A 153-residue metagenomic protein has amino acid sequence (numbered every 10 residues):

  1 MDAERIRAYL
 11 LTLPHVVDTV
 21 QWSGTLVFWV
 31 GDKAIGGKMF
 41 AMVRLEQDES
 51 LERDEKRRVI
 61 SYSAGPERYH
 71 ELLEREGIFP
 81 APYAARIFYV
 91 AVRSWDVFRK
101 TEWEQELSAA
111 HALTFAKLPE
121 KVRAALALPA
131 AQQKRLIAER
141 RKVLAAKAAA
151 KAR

Functional and structural regions predicted by a protein language model:
M1-R153: Charge-dense, helix-prone N-terminal extensions
